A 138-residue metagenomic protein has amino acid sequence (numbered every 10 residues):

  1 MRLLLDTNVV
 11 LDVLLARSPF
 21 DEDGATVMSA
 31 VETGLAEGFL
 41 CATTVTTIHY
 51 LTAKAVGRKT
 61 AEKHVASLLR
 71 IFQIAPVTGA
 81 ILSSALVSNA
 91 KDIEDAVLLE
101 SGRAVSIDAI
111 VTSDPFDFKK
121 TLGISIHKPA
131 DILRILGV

Functional and structural regions predicted by a protein language model:
M1-L40, A53-K63, K120, H127-V138: Short, well-structured N-terminal submotif of metal-dependent ribonuclease cores
T7, T44, T112: Ser/Thr-centric signal marking residues that sit in or immediately flank functional binding/regulatory motifs
L40-T44, I81: Short, conserved alpha-helical segments within structured domains
E62-A66, L82-S83: Short, well-structured alpha-helical segments
R70-F116: Active-site neighborhoods of divalent-metal-dependent phosphate/nucleic-acid chemistry enzymes
A75-V77, I126-P129: Short acidic-hydrophobic, aromatic-tinged amphipathic segments that line or gate anion-handling sites
